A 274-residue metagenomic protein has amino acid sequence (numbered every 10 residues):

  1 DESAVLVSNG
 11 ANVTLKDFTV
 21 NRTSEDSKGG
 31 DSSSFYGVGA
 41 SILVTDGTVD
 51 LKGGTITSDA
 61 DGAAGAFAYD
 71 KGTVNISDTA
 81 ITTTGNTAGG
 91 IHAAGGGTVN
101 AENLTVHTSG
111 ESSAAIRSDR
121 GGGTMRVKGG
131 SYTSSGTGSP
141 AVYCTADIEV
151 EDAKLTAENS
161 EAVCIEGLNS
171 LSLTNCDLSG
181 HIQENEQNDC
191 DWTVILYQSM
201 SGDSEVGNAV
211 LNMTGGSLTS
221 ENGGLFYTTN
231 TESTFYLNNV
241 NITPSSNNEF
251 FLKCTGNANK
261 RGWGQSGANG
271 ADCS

Functional and structural regions predicted by a protein language model:
V7-D26, V38-D59, F67-T84, A93-E111 (+6 more regions): Surface-exposed loop/turn motifs in large extracellular/passenger domains
G29-S33: Feature marking well-ordered beta-strand scaffolds used for ligand recognition
A64: A well-structured
